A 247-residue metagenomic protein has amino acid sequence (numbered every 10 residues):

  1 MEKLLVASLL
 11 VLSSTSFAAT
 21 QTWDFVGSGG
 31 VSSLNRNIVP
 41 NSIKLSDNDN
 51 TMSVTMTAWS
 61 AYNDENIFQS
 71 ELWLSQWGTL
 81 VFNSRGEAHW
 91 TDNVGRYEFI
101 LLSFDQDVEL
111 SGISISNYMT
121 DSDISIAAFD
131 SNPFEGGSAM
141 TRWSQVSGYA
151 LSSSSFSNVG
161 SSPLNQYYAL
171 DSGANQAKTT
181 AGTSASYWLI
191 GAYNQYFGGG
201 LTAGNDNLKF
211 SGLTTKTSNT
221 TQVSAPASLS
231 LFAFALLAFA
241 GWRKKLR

Functional and structural regions predicted by a protein language model:
M1-L4, R243-R247: Positively charged n-region of N-terminal signal peptides that target proteins for export
E2-A7, S228-L231: Sec-dependent signal peptide recognition, specifically the positively charged N-region followed immediately by
S13-T15: N-terminal signal peptide c-region/cleavage motif recognized by signal peptidases
A19-R96: N-terminal targeting leaders for non-cytosolic proteins
D105-G112: Extended extracellular/luminal ectodomain segments enriched in beta-structured repeat modules
D121-E135: Short, surface-exposed beta-strand/strand-loop-strand elements in extracellular ectodomains
V146-K216: Beta-sandwich interaction modules
S224-W242: A short, hydrophobic C-terminal helix/tail in secreted or cell-surface proteins
